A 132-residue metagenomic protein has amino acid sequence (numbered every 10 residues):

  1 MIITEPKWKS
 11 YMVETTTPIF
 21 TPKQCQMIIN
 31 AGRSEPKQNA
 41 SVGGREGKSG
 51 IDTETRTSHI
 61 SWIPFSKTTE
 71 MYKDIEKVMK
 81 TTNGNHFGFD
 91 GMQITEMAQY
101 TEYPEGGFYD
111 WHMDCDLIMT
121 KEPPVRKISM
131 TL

Functional and structural regions predicted by a protein language model:
M1-L132: Fe(II)/2-oxoglutarate oxygenase catalytic core
